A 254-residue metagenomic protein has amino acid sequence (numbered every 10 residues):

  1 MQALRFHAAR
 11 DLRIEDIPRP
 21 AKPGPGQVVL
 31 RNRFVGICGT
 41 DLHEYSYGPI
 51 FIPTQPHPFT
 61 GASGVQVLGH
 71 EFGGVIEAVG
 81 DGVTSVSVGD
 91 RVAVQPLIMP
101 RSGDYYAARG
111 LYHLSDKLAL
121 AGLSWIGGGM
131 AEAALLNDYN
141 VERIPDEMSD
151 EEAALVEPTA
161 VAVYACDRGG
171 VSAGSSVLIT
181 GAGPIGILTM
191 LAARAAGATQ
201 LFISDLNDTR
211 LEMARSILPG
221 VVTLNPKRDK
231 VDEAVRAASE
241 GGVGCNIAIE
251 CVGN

Functional and structural regions predicted by a protein language model:
A21-V35, I50-G103, P145-E147: Glycine-rich beta-strand-centered segment in the early N-terminal region that forms part of a ligand/cofactor-binding
C38, I185, T209: Conserved Rossmann-like nucleotide-cofactor binding loop
H43-F51: Short Gly/aromatic-enriched secondary-structure transition segments
P58-V65, H70, I98-T180: NAD(P)H dinucleotide-binding glycine-rich loop of Rossmann-like/cofactor-binding domains, especially the beta1-alpha1
V161, I185, A193: Hydrophobic/small residue at the entry helix of a nucleotide-binding pocket
S176-A182, R194-N254: Adenosine-nucleotide cofactor-binding segment
